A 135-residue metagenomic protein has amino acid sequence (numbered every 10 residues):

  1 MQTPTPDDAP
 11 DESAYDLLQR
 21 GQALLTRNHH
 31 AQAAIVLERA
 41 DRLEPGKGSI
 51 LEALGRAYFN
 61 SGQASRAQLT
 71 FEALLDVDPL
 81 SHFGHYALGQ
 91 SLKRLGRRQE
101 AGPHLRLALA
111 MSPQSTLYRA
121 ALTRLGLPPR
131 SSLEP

Functional and structural regions predicted by a protein language model:
M1-D16, S132-E134: TPR-adjacent "capping" and linker segments in tetratricopeptide-repeat scaffold/adaptor proteins
D11-L43: Alpha-helical segment of the N-proximal tetratricopeptide repeat
R27-E38, S61-A73, L95-L107, P129-P135: Structural signature of tandem alpha-helical TPR/SEL1-like repeats, specifically the intra-repeat loop/turn
